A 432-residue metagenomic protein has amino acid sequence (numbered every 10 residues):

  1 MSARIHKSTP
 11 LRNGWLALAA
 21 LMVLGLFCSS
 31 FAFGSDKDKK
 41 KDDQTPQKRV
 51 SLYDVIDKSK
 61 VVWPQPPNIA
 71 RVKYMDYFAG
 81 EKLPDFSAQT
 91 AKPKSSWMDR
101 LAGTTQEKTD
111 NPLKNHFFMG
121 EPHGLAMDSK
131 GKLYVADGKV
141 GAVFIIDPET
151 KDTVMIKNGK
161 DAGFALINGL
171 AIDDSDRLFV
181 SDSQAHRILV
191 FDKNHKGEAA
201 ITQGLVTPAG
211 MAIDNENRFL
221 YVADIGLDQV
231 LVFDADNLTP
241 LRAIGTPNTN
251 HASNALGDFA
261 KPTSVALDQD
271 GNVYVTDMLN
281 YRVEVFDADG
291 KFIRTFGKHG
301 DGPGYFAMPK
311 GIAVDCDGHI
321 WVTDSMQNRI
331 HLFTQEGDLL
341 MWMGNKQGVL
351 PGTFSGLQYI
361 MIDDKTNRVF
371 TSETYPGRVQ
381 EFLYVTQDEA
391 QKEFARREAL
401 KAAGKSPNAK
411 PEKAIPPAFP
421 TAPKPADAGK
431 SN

Functional and structural regions predicted by a protein language model:
M1-N13: N-terminal secretory signal peptides that target proteins for export/translocation
I5, A19-M22, A428-K430: Short stretches within intrinsically disordered, low-complexity N-terminal or propeptide regions
H6, F27-C28, D173: Intrinsically disordered, low-complexity segments
A17-S29: Bacterial N-terminal signal peptides
F33-N432: Eukaryotic scaffold repeat domains enriched in small/polar residues
